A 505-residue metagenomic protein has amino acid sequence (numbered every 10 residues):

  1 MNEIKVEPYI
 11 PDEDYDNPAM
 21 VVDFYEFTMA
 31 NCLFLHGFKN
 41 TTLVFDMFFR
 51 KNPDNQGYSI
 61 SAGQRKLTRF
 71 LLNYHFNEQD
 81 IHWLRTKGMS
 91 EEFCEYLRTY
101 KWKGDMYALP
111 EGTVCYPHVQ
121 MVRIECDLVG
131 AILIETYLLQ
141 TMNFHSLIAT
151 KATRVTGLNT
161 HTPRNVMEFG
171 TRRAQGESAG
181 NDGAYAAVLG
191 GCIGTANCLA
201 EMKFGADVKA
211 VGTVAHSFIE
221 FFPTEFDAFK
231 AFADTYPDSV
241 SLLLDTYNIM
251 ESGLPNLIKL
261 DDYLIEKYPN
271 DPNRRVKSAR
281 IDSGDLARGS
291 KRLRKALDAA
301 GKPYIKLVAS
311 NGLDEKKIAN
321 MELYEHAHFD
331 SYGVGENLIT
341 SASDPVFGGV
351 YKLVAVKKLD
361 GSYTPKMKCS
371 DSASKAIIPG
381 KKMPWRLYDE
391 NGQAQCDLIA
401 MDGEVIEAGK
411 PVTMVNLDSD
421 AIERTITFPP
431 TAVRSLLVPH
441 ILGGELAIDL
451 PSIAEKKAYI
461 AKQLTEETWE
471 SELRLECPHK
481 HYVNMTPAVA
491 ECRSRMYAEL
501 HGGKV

Functional and structural regions predicted by a protein language model:
N2-T41, F45, R50, D54-S61 (+3 more regions): Gly/Ser/Thr/Ala-enriched C-terminal appendages of enzymes
N2-T41, K51-P53, G88, C94-M106 (+6 more regions): Buried, small/hydrophobic-residue-enriched core segments of structured protein domains
H36-T99: N-terminal, Lys/Arg-enriched amphipathic/low-complexity engagement segments that precede the first folded domain
A62, K66-L67, Q79-D80, E92 (+6 more regions): Exposed alpha-helical structural elements
T68-Y74, A108-E111, C115: An N-terminal, globular interaction/scaffold subdomain
H82-W83, T150-R154, G170, E472-P478: Short coil/turn segments at secondary-structure boundaries
